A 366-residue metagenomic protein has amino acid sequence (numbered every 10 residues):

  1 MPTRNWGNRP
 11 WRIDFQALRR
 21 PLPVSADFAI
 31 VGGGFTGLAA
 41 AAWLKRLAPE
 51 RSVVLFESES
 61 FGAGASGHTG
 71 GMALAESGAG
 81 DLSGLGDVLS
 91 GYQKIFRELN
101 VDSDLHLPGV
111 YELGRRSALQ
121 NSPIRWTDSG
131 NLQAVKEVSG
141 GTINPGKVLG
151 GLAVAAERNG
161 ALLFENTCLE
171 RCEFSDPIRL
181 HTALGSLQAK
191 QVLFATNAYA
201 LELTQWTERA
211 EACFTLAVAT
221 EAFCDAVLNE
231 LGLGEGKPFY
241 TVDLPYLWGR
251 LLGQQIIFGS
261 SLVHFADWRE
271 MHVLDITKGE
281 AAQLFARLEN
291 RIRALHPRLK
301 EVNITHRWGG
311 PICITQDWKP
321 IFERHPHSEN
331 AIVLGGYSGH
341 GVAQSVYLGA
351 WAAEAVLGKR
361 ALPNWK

Functional and structural regions predicted by a protein language model:
M1-F28, R46-L47, R51-S52: Extreme N-terminal leader/targeting segments of oxidoreductases
P2-N5, R9-P10, S90-V154, R158-N159: Flavin (FAD/FMN) cofactor-binding and adjacent substrate-gating region of FAD-dependent oxidoreductase domains
A39, C172-L252: Flavin-dependent oxidoreductases
K45-H68: Glycine-rich FAD pyrophosphate-binding loop
A63-G84: Glycine-rich active-site loop/strand segments that organize a redox cofactor
A134-Q191, A195: Helical element adjacent to the flavin cofactor pocket in flavoenzyme catalytic cores
S139, W268-M271, G279, A286-K366: C-terminal catalytic lobe of FAD-dependent flavoproteins
R209, L252-N290: Conserved FAD/dinucleotide-binding core of flavoprotein oxidoreductases
